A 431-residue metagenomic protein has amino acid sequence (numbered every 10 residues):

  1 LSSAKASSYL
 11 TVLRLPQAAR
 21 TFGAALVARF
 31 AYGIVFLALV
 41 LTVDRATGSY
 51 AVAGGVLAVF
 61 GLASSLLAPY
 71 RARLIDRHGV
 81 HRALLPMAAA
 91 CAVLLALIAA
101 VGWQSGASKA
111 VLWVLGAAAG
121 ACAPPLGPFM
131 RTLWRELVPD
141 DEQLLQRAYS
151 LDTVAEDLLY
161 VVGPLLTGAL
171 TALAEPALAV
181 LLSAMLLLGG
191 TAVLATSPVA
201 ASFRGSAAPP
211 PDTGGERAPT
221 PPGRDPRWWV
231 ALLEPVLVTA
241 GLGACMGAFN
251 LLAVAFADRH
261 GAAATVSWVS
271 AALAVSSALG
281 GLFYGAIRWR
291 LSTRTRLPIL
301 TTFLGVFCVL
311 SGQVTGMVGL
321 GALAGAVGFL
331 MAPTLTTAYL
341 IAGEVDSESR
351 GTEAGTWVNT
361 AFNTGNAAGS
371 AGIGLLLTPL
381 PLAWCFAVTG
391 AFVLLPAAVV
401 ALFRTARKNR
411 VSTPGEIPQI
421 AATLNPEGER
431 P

Functional and structural regions predicted by a protein language model:
S3-S65, P222, P226-A271: Helix-loop boundary and gating motifs at the non-cytosolic
L39, P124-P139, A253, P333-D346: Intracellular juxtamembrane helix-capping segments at the cytosolic ends of symmetry-related transmembrane helices
Y50-A51, D140-T153, A263-A264, E348-V358: Loop-to-transmembrane helix entry/capping segments in MFS-fold secondary transporters and related SLC/MFSD carriers
L66-V80, T171, G280-T293, L377: Helix-to-loop junctions at the C-terminal end of transmembrane segments in multipass secondary transporters
A89-G106, F303-T315: C-terminal ends and interior cores of transmembrane alpha-helices in multi-pass membrane transporters/permeases
A117-D157: Cytoplasmic helix-loop-helix junction between adjacent transmembrane helices in 12-TM secondary transporters
R294-T336: C-terminal transmembrane helical hairpin of 12-TM major facilitator-type secondary transporters
S349-L380: A late C-terminal transmembrane helix in Major Facilitator Superfamily
